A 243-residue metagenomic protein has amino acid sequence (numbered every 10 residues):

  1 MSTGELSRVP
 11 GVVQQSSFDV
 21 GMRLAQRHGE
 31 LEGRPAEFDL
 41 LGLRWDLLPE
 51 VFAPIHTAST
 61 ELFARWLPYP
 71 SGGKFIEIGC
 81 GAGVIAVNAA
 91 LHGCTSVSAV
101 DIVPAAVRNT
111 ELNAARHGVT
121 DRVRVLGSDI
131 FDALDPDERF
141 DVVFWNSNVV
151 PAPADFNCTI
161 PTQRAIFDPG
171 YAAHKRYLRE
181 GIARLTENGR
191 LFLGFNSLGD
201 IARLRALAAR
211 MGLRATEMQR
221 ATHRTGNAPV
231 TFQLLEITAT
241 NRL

Functional and structural regions predicted by a protein language model:
M1-E37: N-terminal auxiliary segments of SAM/dcSAM-dependent transferases
A25-Y69: Class I SAM-dependent transferase core
A36, P229-E236: Short beta-strand micro-motifs in enzyme catalytic cores
T60-F63, A82, A86, T159 (+4 more regions): A general structural signal for well-ordered alpha-helical segments in protein cores
A64-F156: Conserved SAM/SAH cofactor-binding pocket of Class I
W145-R176: Mobile active-site "lid"/loop adjacent to the S-adenosyl-L-methionine
A173-F232: Conserved Class I SAM-dependent methyltransferase catalytic core
E236-L243: C-terminal lobe and adjacent flexible extensions of AdoMet/dcAdoMet transferase-like proteins
